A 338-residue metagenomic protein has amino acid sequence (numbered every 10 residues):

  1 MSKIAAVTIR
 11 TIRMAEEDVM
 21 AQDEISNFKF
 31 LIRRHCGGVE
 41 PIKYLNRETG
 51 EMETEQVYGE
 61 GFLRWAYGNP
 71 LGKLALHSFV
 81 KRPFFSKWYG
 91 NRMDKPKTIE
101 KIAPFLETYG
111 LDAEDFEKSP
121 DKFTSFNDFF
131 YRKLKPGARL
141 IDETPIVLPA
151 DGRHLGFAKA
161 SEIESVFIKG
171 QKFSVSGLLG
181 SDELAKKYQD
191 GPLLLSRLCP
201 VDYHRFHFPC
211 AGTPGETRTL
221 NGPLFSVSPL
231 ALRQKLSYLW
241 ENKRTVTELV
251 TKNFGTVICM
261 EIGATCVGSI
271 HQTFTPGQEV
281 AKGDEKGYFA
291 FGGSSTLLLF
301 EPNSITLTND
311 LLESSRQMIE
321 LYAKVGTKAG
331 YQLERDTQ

Functional and structural regions predicted by a protein language model:
S2-Q338: Contiguous, well-folded functional domains in the mature portion of proteins
